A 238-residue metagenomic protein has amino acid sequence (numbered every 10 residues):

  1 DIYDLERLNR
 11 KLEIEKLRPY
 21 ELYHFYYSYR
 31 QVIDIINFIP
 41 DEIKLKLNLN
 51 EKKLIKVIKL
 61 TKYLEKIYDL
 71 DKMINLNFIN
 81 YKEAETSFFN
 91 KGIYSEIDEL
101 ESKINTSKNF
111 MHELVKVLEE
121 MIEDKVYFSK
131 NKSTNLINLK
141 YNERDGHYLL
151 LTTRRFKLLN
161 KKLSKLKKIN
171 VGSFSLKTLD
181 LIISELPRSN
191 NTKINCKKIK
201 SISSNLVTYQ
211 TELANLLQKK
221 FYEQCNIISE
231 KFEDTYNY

Functional and structural regions predicted by a protein language model:
D1-Y238: Alpha-helical coupling/stalk and coiled-coil linker elements that connect catalytic or binding modules and transmit
